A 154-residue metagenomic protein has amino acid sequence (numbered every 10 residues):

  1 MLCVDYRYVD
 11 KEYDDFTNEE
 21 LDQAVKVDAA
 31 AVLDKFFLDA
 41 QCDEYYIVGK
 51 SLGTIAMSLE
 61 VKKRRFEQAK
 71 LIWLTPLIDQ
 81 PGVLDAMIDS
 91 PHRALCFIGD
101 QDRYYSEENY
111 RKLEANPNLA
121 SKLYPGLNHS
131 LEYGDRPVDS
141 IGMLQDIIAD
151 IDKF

Functional and structural regions predicted by a protein language model:
M1-C42, Y133: Serine-hydrolase catalytic machinery in alpha/beta-hydrolase-like enzymes
I47-S58: Gly/Ala-rich beta-loop-alpha elbow adjacent to hydrolase catalytic centers
L59-K63: Active-site signature of alpha/beta-hydrolase-fold catalytic machinery across serine- and Asp/Cys-nucleophile hydrolases
F66-P81, R93: A conserved short beta-strand
I88-A94, N116-L119: Short, proline-enriched alpha-helix->beta-strand connector loops that line the catalytic pocket of alpha/beta-hydrolase
S90-P91, C96-I98, D102, Y124: Short beta-strand/loop motif that positions the catalytic acidic residue of the alpha/beta-hydrolase fold
R103-N109: Conserved alpha/beta-hydrolase "acid-adjacent" motif
L127-G142: Catalytic histidine-centered segment of alpha/beta-hydrolase-like enzymes
